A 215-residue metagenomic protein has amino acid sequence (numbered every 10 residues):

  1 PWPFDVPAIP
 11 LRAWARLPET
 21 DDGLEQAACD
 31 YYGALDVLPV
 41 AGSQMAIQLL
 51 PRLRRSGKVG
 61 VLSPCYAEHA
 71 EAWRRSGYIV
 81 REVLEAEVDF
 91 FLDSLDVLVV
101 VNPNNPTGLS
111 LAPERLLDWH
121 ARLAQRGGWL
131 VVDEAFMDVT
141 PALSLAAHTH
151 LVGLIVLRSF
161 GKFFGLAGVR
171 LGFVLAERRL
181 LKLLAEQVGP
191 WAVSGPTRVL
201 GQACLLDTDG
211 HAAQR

Functional and structural regions predicted by a protein language model:
P1-A27: N-terminal "arm"/small-domain region of PLP-dependent enzymes with the aminotransferase-like
P1-F4, S43, N102-T107, M137 (+1 more regions): Short glycine-rich anion-binding loops that position phosphate/pyrophosphate groups of nucleotides and phosphorylated
D21-V59, Y66, A70-E71, S76: Phosphate-binding glycine-rich loop
A27, R115-R126, L145-L151, L183: Catalytic-core regions built around general acid/base machinery
V37, G128, G153-L154: Short, conserved active-site loop motifs that form the nucleotide-linked donor/cofactor pocket
L38, G42-P51, G57, G108-R115 (+3 more regions): Glycine/small-residue-rich loop that forms an oxyanion/phosphate-binding "nest" at active or ligand-binding sites
R81, E85-T140: Active-site phosphate-binding strand-loop segment of PLP-dependent enzymes
G153-R215: PLP-dependent aminotransferase class I/II
